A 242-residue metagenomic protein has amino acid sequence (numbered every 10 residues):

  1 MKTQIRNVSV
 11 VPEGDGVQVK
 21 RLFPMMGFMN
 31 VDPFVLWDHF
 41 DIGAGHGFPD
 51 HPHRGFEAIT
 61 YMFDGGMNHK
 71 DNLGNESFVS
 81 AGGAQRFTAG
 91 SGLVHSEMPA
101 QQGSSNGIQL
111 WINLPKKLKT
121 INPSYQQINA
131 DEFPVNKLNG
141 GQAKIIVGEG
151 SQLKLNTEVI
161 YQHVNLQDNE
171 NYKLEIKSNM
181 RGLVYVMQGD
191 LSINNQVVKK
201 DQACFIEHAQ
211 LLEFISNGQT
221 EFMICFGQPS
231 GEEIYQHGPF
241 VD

Functional and structural regions predicted by a protein language model:
M1-D242: Jelly-roll (double-stranded beta-helix
